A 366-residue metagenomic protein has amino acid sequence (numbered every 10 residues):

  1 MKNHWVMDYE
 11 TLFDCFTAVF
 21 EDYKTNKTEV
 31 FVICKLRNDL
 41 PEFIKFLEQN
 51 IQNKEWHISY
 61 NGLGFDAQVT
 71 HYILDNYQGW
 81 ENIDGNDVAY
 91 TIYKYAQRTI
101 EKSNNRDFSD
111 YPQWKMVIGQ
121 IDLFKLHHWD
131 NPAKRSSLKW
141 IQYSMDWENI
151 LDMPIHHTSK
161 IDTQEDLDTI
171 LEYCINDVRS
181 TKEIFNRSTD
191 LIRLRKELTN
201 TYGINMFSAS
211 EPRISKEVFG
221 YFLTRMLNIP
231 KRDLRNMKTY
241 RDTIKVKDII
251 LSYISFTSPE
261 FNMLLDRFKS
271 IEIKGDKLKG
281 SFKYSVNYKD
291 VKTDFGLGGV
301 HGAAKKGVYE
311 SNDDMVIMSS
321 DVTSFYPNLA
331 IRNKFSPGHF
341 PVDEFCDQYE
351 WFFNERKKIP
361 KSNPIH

Functional and structural regions predicted by a protein language model:
M1-F20, N26-T28: Entry/capping segment at the start of metal-dependent catalytic domains with acidic active-site entry clusters
K2-T11, Q120-L123, M318-S320: Two-metal-ion RNase H-like nuclease active-site motif
H4, E55-H57, V316: Structural motif
T11-L12, G62-A67, L126, D190 (+1 more regions): Short, solvent-exposed loop/turn segments at secondary-structure junctions
A18, F65-N76, T323-P337: Short active-site loop/helix that positions an aromatic residue
K27-W140: Conserved DEDDh/DEDDy metal-dependent 3′-5′ exonuclease domain
P132, S136, I141-M153, T158-P327: Conserved "right-hand" nucleotidyltransferase catalytic core of DNA-directed polymerases
N312-M315, S319-H366: Conserved catalytic core of nucleic-acid polymerases
